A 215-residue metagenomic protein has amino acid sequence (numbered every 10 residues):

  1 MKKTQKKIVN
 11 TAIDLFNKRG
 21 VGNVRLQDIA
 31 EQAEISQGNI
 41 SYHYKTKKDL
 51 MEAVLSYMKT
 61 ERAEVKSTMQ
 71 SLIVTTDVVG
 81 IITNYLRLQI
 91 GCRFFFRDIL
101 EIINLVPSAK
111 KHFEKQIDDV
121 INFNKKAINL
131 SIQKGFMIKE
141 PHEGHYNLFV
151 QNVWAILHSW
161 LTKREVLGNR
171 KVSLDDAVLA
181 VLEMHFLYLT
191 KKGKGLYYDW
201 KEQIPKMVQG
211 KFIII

Functional and structural regions predicted by a protein language model:
T4-T11, F149: N-terminal positioning helix adjacent to the helix-turn-helix/winged-helix DNA-binding module
K7, L15, R19-D49, A53: Helix-turn-helix
A53, S67-F94, V150: Hydrophobic alpha-helical connector segments
S56-R62: Short, basic, alpha-helical segments at the C-terminal edge of helix-turn-helix-like DNA-binding modules
K66-M69, F96, L100-I103, G135 (+1 more regions): Secondary-structure edge/capping motif, primarily at the C-terminal ends of alpha-helices and the immediately following
V79-E101, K115-K126: Helical hydrophobic small-molecule/effector-binding pocket
S108-F136, H145-T162, L179-L187: Amphipathic alpha-helical packing segments from all-alpha helical-bundle domains
T162, V166-I215: C-terminal peripheral helix-coil segments that are non-catalytic and often amphipathic
